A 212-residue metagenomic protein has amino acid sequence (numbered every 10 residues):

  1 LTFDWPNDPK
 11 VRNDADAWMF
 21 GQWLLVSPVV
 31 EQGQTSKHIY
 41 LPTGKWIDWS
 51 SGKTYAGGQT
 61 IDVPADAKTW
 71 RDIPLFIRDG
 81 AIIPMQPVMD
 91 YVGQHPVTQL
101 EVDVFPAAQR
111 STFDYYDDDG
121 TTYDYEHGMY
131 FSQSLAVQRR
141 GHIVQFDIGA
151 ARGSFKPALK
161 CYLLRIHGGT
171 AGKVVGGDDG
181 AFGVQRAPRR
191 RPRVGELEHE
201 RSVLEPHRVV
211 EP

Functional and structural regions predicted by a protein language model:
L1-G169: Catalytic core of carbohydrate-active enzymes
G33, G58, G180-R186: Solvent-exposed, conformationally flexible loop/turn segments
G169-A171, P212: A short, hydrophobic secondary-structure junction motif
A171-G183: Polysaccharide-binding surfaces and accessory modules of carbohydrate-active proteins
V174, P206-R208: N-terminal cationic leader/targeting segments used for protein routing and processing
A181, A187, P192, R201-S202 (+1 more regions): Short linear motifs in low-complexity or flexible loops
